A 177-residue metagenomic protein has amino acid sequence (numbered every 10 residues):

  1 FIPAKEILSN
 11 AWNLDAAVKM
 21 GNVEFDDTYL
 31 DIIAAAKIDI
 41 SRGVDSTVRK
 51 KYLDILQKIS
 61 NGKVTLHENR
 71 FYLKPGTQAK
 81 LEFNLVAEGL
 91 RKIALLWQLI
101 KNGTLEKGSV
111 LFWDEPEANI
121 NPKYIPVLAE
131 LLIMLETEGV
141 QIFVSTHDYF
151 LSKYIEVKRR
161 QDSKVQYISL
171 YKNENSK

Functional and structural regions predicted by a protein language model:
F1-G108, N173-K177: Phosphate-coordinating catalytic segments in nucleotide- and nucleic-acid-processing enzymes
L73-K177: Switch/communication elements of ASCE P-loop NTPase nucleotide-binding domains
